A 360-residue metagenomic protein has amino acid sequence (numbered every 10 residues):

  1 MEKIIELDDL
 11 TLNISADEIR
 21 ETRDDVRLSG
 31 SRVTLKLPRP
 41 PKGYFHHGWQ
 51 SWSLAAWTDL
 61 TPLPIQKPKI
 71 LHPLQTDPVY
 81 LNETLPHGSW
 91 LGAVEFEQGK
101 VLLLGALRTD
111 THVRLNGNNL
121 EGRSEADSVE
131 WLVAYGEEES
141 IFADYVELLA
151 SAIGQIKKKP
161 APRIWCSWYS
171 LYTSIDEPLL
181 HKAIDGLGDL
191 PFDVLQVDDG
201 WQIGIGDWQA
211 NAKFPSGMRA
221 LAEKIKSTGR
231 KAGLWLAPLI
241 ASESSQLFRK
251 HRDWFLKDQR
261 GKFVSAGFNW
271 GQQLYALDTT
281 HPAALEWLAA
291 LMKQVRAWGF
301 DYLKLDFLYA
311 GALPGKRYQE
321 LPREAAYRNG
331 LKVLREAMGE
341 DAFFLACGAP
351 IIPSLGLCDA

Functional and structural regions predicted by a protein language model:
M1-L148: N-terminal accessory beta-strand-rich subdomains and adjacent acidic, glycine-rich linkers that precede catalytic cores
L28, I184-G188, M338: Alpha-helix C-terminal capping segments
G48, D59, P68, E177-P178 (+2 more regions): Low-complexity, intrinsically disordered short segments enriched for Gly/Pro and polybasic residues
E125-W165, L321, R328-N329, V333-A360: Substrate-binding groove of N-acetylhexosamine-processing glycoside hydrolases
W131-A143, S167-D189, A232-K250: N-terminal-biased segments
V146-V194, D198-I203: An acidic-aromatic substrate-binding cleft motif
P191-A360: Aromatic- and carboxylate-enriched substrate-binding clefts and catalytic-loop regions of carbohydrate-active enzymes
